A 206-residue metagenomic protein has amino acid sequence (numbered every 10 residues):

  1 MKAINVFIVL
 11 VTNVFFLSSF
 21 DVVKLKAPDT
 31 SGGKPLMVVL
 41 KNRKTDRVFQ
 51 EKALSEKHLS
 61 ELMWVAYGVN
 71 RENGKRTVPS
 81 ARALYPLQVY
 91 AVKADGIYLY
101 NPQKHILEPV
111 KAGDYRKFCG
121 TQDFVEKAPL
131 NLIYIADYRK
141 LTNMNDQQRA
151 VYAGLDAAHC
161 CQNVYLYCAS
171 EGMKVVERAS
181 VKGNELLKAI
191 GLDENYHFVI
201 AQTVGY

Functional and structural regions predicted by a protein language model:
A3, F7-V22: Bacterial Sec-dependent signal peptides at the C-terminal "C-region" and cleavage site
A3, N73-K75, M173-K174: Short secondary-structure capping/junction motifs at helix and strand boundaries
F20-A128: N-terminal amphipathic, basic helical "cap/leader" segment at the start of enzyme domains
V23, V38, R47, K52 (+6 more regions): Flexible, active-site-adjacent loop/turn segments at secondary-structure boundaries
R43, L62, V89, L130-L141 (+1 more regions): Small-aliphatic-rich amphipathic alpha-helix that forms the alpha element of a beta-alpha
A81, V175-R178, E194: Short, surface-exposed helix-loop/turn micro-motifs enriched in polar/charged residues
G191-Y206: A glycine-rich helix N-cap at a beta->alpha junction
